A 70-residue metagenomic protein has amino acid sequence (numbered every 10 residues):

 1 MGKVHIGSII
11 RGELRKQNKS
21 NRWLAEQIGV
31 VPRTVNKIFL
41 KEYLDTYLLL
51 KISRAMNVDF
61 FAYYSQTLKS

Functional and structural regions predicted by a protein language model:
M1-S20: A short, Lys/Arg-rich alpha-helix, primarily the initiator
G7, N36-K37, Y64: Key DNA-contacting residues within the recognition helix of helix-turn-helix
E13, Q27, I38, Q66: Residues in the recognition helix of alpha-helical DNA-binding motifs
W23-A25: Short alpha-helical "recognition helix" segments of helix-turn-helix
G29-L44: Recognition helix of helix-turn-helix/homeodomain-like DNA-binding domains that insert into the DNA major groove
K41-R54: Short, basic-rich loop-to-helix N-cap that marks the start of a DNA-contacting helix
N57-S70: Short C-terminal boundary/hinge segments that cap the last helix of small helical domains
